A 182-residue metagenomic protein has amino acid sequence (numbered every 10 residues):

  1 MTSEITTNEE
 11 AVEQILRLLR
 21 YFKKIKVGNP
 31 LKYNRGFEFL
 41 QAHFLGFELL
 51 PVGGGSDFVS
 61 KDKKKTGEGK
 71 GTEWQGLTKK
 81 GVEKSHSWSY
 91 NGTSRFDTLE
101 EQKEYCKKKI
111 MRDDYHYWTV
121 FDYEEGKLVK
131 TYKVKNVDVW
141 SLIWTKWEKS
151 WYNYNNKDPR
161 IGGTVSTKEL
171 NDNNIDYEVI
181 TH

Functional and structural regions predicted by a protein language model:
M1-K65, G69-H182: Nucleic-acid endonuclease domains
